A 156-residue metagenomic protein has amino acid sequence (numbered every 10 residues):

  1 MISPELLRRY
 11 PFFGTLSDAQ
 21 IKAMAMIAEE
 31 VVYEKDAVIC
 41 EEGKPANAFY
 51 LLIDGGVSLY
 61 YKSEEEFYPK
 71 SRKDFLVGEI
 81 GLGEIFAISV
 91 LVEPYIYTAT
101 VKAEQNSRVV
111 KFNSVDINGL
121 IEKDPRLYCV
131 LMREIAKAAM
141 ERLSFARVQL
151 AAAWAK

Functional and structural regions predicted by a protein language model:
M1-P4: Short acidic alpha-helix initiation/capping motifs at coil-to-helix transition points, especially at protein N-termini
L6-R9, F75-M132: Cyclic-nucleotide recognition modules
R9-E65: Regulatory nucleotide-sensing modules
V38-G43, Y68-K70, S89-L91, T100: Short histidine-centered beta-strand/loop micro-motifs that create catalytic or ligand/metal-coordination sites
L51-D54, S58-V92: Helix-adjacent hinge/juxtasegments
E104, Y128-K156: Polybasic "coupling" helices that flank or enter modular domains
